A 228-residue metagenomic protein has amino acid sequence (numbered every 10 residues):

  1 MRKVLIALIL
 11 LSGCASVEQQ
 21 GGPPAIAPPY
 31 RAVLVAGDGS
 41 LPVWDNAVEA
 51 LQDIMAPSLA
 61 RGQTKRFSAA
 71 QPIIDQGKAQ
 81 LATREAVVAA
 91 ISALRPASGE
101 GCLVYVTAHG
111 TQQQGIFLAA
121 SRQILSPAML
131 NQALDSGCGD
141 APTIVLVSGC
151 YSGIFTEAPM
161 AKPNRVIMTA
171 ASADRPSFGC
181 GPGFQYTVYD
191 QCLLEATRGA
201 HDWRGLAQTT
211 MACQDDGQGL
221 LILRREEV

Functional and structural regions predicted by a protein language model:
V4-S12: Sec-dependent N-terminal signal peptides
C14-E100, G181-T187: Boundary/activation segment at the start of structured domains
R31-V35, T64-S68, C102-V106, T143-S148 (+1 more regions): Structural recognition of the beta-strand scaffold that forms the well-ordered cores of secreted hydrolase catalytic
D38-P42, A70-I74, A108-Q113, R122-Q123 (+3 more regions): Solvent-exposed loop/turn segments at secondary-structure junctions within structured extracellular/periplasmic domains
W44-L51, T83-A90, S126-A133, Y151 (+6 more regions): Stable alpha-helical elements in mature extracytoplasmic
D53-A60, S92-G99, D135-G139, Y151 (+3 more regions): Sec-exported extracytoplasmic/periplasmic mature domains
G99, A108-C138: A short, glycine/acidic-enriched catalytic loop
I144-E227: Active-site-proximal C-terminal subdomain of hydrolase catalytic domains
